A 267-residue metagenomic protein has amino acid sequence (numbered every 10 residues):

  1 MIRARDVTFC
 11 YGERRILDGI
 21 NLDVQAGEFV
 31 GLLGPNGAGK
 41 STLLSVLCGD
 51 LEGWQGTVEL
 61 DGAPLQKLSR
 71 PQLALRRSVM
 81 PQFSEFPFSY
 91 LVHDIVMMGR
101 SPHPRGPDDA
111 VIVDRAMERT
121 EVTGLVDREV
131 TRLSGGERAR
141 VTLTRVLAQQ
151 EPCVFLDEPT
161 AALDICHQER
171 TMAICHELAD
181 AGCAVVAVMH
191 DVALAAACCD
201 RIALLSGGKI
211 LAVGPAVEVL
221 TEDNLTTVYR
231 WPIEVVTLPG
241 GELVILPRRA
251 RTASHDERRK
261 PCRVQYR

Functional and structural regions predicted by a protein language model:
L33-P35: The feature captures the beta-strand-to-loop junction immediately N-terminal to the Walker
C48: Helix-to-loop junction immediately C-terminal to a conserved catalytic motif
G53-P64, L73: Conserved ABC transporter NBD signature motif
D109-L125, Q150: Conserved ABC ATPase "signature" region
E129-L133, E137: Conserved ABC ATPase signature
V154-E158: Catalytic Walker B motif of ABC-type/P-loop ATPase nucleotide-binding domains
V228-R267: ABC ATPase nucleotide-binding domains
